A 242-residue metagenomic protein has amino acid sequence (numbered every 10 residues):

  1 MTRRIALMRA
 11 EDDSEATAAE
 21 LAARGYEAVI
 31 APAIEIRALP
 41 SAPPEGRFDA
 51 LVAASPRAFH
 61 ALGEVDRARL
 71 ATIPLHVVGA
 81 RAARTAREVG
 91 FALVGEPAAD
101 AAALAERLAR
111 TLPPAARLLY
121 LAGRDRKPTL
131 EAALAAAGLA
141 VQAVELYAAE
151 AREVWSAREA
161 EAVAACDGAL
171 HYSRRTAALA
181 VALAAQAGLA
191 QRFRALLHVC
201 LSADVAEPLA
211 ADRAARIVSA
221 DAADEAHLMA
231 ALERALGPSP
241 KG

Functional and structural regions predicted by a protein language model:
M1-G242: Signature of uroporphyrinogen-III synthase
